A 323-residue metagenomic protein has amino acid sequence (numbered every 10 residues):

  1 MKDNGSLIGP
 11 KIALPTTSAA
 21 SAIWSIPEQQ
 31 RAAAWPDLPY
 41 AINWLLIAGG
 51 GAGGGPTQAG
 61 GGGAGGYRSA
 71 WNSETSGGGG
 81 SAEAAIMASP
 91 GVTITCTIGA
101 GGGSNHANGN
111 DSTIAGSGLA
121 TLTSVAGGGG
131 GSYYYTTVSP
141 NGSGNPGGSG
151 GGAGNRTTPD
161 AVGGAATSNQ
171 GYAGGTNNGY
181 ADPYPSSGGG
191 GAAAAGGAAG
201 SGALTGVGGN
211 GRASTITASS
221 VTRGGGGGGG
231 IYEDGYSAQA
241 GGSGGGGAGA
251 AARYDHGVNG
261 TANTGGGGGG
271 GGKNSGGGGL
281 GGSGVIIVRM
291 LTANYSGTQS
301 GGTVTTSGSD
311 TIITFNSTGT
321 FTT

Functional and structural regions predicted by a protein language model:
K2-I23, Y40-T323: Low-complexity, glycine/proline-biased repetitive segments and flexible coils/loops
I26-P36: A short, compositionally biased domain-edge/stem linker segment
